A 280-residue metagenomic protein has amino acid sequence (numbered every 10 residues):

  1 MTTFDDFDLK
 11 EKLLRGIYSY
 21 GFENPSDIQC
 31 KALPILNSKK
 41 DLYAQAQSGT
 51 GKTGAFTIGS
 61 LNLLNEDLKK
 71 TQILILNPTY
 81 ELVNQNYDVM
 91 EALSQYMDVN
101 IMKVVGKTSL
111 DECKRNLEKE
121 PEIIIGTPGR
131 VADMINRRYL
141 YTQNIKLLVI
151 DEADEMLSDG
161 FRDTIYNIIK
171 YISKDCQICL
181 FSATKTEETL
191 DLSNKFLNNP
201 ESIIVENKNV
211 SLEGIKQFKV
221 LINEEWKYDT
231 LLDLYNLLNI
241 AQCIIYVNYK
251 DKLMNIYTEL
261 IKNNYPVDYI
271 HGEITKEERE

Functional and structural regions predicted by a protein language model:
T2-E280: Conserved helicase RecA-like core
